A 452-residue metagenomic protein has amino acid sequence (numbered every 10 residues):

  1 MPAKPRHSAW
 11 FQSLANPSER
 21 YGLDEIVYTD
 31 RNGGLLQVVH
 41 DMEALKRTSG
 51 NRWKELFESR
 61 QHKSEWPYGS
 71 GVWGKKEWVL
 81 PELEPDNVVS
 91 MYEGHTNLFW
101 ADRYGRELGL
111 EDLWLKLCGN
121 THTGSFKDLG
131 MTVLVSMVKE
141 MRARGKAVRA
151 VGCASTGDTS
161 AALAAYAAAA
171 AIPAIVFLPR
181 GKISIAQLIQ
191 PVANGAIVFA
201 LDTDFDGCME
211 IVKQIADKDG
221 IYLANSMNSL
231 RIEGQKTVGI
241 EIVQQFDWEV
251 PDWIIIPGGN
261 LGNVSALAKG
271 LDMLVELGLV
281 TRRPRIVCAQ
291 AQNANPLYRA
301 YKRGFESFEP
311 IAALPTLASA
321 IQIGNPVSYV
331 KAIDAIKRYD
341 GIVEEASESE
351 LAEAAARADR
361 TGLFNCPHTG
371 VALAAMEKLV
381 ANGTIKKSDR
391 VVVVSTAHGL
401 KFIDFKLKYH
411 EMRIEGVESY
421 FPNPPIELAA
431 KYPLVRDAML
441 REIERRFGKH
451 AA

Functional and structural regions predicted by a protein language model:
M1-A452: PLP-dependent amino-acid enzyme catalytic core
